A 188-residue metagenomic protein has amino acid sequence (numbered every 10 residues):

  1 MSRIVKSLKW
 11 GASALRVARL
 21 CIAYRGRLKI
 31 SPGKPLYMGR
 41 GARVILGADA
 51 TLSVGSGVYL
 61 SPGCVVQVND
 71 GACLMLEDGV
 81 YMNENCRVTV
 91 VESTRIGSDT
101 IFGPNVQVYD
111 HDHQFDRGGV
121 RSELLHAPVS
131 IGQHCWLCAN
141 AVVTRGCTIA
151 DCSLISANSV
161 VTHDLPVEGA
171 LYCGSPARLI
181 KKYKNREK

Functional and structural regions predicted by a protein language model:
M1-Y109, G132-H134, A141, D151 (+2 more regions): Domain-scale signature associated with acetyltransferase and cell-envelope carbohydrate enzymes
T89-V90, A139-L154, S159-H163: Beta-rich strand-turn-strand
H111-H113: Cytochrome P450 core scaffold surrounding the K-helix E-X-X-R motif and the conserved "meander" helix-loop region
F115-S122, E187-K188: Short glycine/proline- and charge-enriched loop/turn segments that cap or connect secondary-structure elements
D116, L125, V161, E168: Glycine-rich, flexible loop/turn motifs
V120-G132: Glycine-rich NAD(P)-binding loop of Rossmann-like domains
